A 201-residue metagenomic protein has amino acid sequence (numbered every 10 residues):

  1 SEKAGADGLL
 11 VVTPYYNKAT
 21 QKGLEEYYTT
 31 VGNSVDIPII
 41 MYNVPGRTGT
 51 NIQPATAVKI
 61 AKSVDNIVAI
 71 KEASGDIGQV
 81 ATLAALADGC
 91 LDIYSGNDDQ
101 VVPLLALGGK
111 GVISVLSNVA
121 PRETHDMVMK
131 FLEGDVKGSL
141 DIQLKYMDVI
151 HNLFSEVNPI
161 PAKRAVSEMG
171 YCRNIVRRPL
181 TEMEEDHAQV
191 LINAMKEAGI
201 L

Functional and structural regions predicted by a protein language model:
S1-G49, K59, L201: Active-site beta->alpha loop and helix N-cap motifs at the rims of alpha/beta catalytic domains
T13-K22, L132-D135, V176-L180: Glycine-rich tight-turn/loop motif centered on a GG-T
N33-S34, R47-F154: Catalytic alpha/beta core domains of metabolic enzymes, predominantly
N43-V44, N66-I67, R177-R178: Glycine-rich phosphate-binding "P-loop"
G108-G109, M147-L180: Conserved short secondary-structure transition element at the edge of the structured enzyme core that lines
C172-L201: Flexible C-terminal active-site loop/helix
